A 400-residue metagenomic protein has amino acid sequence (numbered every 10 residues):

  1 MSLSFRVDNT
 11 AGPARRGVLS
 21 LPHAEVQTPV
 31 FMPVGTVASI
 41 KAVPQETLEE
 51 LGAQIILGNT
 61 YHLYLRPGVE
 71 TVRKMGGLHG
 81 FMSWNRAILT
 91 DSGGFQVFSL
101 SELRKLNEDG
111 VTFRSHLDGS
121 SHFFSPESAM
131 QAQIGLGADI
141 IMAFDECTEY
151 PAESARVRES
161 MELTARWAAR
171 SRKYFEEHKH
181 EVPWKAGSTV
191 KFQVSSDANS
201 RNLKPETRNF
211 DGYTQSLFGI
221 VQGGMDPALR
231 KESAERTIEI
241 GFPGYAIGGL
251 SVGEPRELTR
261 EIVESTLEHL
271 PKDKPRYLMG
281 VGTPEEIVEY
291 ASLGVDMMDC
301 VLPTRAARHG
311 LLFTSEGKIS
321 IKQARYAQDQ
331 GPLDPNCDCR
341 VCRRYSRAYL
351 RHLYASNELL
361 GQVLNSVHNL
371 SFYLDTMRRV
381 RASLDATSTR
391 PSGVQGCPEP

Functional and structural regions predicted by a protein language model:
M1-V18, V26-V30, A42, D145-P151 (+1 more regions): C-terminal extensions of enzymes
M1-W184, A324-A327: Non-catalytic, usually N-terminal nucleic-acid engagement modules in DNA/RNA processing proteins
A24, I56, D91, Q133 (+5 more regions): Conserved, mostly hydrophobic/aromatic
V69-V72, A307-S320, L374-M377, A386: C-terminal helical cap(s) of enzyme catalytic domains, especially alpha/beta-barrels
E149-S154, R158, G244-S251, L359-Q362: Glycine- and acidic
S154-R166, K173-Y174, L229-I240, G361 (+1 more regions): Short, electropositive alpha-helical surface patch
E177-T214, S388-P400: Intrinsic disorder/low-complexity segments
H178, S216-F218, Q222-L333: Glycine-rich phosphate/ribose-binding loops and adjacent secondary-structure elements that form binding surfaces
